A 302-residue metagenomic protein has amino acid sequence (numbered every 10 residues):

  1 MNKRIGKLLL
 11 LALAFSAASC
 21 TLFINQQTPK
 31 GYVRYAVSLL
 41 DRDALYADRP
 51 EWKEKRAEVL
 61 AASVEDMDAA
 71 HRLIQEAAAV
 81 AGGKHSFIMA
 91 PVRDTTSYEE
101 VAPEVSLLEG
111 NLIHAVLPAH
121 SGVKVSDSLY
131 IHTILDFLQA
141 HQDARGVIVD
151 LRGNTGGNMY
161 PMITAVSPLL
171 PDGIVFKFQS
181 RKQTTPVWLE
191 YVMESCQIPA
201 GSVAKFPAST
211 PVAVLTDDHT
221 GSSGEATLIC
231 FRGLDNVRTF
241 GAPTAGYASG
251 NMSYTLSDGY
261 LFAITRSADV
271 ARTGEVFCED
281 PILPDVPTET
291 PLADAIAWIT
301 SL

Functional and structural regions predicted by a protein language model:
M1-L9: Bacterial N-terminal signal peptides that target proteins for export
A36, A77, A115, V149 (+4 more regions): Terminal peptide-recognition signature
A44-G110, I299: Extended, small/polar residue-biased N-terminal targeting/export presequences and adjacent propeptide/linker tracts
P103-L129: STAS-typified acidic loop motif
A115-V116, H141-G156, V214-L215: Short acidic catalytic loops
V123-R145: A short, well-ordered alpha-helical element
G156-P211, S249-T255, G259, R266-V270: Gly/Ser/Thr-rich loop/hinge elements
